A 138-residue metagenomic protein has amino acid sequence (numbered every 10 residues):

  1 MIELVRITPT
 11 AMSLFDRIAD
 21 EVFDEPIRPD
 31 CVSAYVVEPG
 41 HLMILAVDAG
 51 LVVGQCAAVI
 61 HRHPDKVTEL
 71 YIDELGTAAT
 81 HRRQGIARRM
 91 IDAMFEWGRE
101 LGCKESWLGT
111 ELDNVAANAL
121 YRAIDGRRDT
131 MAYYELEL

Functional and structural regions predicted by a protein language model:
M1-F15: A short beta-loop-alpha structural element at the N-terminal edge of CoA-dependent acyl/N-acetyltransferase catalytic
F23-I44: Active-site rim helix/loop that mediates acceptor-substrate recognition in acyltransferases
L45, L51-I60, Y71, G76: Conserved beta-strand in the GNAT
H61-I72, R82, D129-T130: A conserved beta-turn-beta hairpin within the catalytic core of GNAT-like acetyltransferases that forms part
T77, R83-E96, A119-A123: Conserved acetyl-CoA-binding loop-helix of GNAT-fold acetyltransferases
A78, E111: Residue-level recognition of the GNAT/N-acetyltransferase active site
R88, L112-A132, L136: Conserved active-site alpha-helix within GNAT-family acetyltransferase domains
G98-G109: Conserved GNAT acetyl-CoA-binding A-motif
